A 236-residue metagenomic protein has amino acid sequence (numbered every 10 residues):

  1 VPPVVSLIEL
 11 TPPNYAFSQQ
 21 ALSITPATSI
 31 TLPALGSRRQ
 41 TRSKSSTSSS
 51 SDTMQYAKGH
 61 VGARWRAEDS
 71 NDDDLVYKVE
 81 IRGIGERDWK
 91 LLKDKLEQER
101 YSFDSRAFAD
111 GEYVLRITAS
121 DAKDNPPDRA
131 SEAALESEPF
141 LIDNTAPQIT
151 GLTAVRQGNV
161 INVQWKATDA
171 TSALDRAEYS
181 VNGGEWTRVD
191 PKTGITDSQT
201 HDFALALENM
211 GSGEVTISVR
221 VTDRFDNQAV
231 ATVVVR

Functional and structural regions predicted by a protein language model:
V1-L10: Exposed low-complexity, polar/acidic, P/S/T/G-rich flexible segments that act as propeptides, protease-susceptible
T11-A27, L32-R236: Long, low-complexity serine/threonine/glycine- and acidic-rich segments characteristic of extracellular
